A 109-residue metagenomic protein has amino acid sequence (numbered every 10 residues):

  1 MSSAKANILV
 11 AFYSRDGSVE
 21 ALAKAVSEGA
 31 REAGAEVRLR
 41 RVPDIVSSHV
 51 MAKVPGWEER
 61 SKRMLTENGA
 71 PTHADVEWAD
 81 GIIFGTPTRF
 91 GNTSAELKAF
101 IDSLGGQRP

Functional and structural regions predicted by a protein language model:
M1-P109: N-terminal beta1-alpha1-beta2 submodule of the flavodoxin-like/Rossmannoid cofactor-binding fold
